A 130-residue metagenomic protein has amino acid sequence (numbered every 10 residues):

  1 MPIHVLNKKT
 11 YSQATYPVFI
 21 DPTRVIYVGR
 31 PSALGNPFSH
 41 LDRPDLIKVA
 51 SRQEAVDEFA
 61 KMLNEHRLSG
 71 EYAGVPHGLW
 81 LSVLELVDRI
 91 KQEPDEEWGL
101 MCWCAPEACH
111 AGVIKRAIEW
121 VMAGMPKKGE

Functional and structural regions predicted by a protein language model:
M1-E130: Catalytic phosphate/metal-binding cores of nucleic-acid and nucleotide-processing enzymes, i.e., regions that mediate
